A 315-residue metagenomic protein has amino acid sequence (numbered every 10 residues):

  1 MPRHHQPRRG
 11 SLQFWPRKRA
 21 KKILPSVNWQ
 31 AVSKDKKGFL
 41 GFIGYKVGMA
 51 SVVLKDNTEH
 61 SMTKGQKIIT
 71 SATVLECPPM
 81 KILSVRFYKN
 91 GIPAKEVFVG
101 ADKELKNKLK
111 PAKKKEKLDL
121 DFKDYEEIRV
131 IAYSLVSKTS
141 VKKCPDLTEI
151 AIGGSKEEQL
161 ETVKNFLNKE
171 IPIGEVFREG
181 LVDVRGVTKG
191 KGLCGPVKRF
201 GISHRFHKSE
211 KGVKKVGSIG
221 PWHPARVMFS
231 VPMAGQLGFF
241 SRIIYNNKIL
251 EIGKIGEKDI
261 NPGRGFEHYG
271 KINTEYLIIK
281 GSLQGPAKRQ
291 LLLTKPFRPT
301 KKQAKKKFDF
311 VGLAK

Functional and structural regions predicted by a protein language model:
M1-K315: Extended basic (Lys/Arg/His-rich) segments that typically form rRNA-contacting surfaces in ribosomal proteins
